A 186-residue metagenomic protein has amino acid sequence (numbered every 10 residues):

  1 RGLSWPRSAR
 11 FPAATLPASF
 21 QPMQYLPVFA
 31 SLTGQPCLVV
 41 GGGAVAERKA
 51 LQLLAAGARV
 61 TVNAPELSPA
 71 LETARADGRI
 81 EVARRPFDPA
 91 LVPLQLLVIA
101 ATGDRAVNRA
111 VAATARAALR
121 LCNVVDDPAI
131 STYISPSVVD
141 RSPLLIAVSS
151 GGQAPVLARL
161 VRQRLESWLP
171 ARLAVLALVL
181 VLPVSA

Functional and structural regions predicted by a protein language model:
R10-F11, T15, S19: Short, positively charged and aromatic/hydrophobic N-terminal segments
S19-E66, L71-R75: Hydrophobic, well-ordered beta-alpha structural blocks that scaffold small-molecule cofactor pockets
A44-V45, R105-A106, G152: Residue-level detector of alpha-helix initiation sites
A64, V82-P86, D126: Short loop/edge segments at beta-strand edges and connector loops that shape dinucleotide/nucleotide cofactor-binding
R75-P93: Glycine-rich, highly charged phosphate/nucleotide-binding loops
L97-G103, N108-S135: ADP-ribose/adenylate-binding Rossmann-like module
G152-A186: An accessory alpha-helical subdomain
